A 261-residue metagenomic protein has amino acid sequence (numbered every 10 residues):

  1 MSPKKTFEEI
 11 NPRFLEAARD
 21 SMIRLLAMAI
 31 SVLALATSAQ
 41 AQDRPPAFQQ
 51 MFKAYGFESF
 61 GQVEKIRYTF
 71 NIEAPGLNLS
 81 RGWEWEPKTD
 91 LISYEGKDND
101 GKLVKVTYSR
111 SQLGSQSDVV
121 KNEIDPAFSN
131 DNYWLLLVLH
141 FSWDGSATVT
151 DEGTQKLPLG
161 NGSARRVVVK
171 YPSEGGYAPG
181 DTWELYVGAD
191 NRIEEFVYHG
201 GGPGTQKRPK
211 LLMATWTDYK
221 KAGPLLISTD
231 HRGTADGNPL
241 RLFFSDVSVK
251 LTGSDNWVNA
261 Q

Functional and structural regions predicted by a protein language model:
S2-P3: Intrinsically disordered, low-complexity segments enriched in serine/proline and basic residues
F7-A27: Bacterial N-terminal signal peptides that target proteins for export
L26-A36: Bacterial N-terminal signal peptides
T37-A41: Sec/Tat signal peptide C-region and signal peptidase I cleavage site
Q42-Q49, Y108-D181, G204-R208, A260-Q261: Flexible, processing/modification-adjacent segments and terminal tails in exported/periplasmic/extracellular proteins
P45-N122, G145, T150-T154: N-terminal mature ectodomain segment of secretory-pathway/periplasmic proteins
N99-K102, V106-D131, T234-R241, S245-Q261: Catalytic loop of the DD-peptidase/beta-lactamase superfamily, centered on the K-T-G motif and neighboring
N161-A260: Gly/Pro-enriched, hydrophobic low-complexity segments that function as extracytoplasmic propeptides/linkers
